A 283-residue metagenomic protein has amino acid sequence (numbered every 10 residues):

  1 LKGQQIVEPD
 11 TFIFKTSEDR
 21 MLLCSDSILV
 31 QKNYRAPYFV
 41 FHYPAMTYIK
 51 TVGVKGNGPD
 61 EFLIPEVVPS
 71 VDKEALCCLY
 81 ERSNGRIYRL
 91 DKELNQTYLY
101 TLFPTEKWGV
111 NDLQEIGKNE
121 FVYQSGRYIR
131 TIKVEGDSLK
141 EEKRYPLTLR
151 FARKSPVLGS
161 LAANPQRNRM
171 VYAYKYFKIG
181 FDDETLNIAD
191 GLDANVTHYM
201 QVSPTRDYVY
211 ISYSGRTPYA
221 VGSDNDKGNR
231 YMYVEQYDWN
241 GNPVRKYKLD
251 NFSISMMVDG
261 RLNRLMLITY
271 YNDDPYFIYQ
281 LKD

Functional and structural regions predicted by a protein language model:
L1-T16, G191, W239-N242: A short helix->beta-strand "capping" segment at the edge of beta-propeller domains
K2-D10, Y48-G56, T97-P104, K140-T148 (+2 more regions): Beta-propeller fold detector
V7-A36, M200-R216: Beta-strand-rich domains and repeat architectures in extracellular enzymes and scaffolds, especially beta-propellers
S17-C24, E66-K73, N111-G117, V157-R169 (+2 more regions): Structural signature of eukaryotic scaffold interfaces centered on beta-propeller domains
T47-R82, Y100-K107, L249-S255: Blade-loop segments of beta-propeller domains
S83-Y128, E142-R150: Asp-box/WD-like beta-propeller blade repeats and closely related beta-sheet repeat scaffolds
I211-R230, P275-Y279: Short, conserved, GDST-rich strand-edge loop motifs in beta-rich repeat architectures
D226-N242, Q280-L281: Beta-propeller blade signature
